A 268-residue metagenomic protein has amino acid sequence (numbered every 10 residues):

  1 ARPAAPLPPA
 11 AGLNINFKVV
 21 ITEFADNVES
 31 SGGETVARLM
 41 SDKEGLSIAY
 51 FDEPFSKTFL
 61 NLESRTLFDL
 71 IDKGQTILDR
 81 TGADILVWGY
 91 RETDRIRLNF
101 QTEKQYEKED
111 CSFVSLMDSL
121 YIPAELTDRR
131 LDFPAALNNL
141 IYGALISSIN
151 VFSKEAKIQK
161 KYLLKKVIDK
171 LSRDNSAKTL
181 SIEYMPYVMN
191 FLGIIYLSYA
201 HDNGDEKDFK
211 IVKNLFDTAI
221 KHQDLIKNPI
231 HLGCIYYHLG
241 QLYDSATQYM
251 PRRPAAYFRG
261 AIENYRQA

Functional and structural regions predicted by a protein language model:
A1-R2: Hydrophobic, helix-forming membrane-interacting segments
L7-T76, L86-R97: Short beta-strand->alpha-helix linker/helix-N-cap micro-motif that forms a surface specificity/interaction loop
P8-L13, M117-Y162, K170-F191, I226: TPR-adjacent "capping" and linker segments in tetratricopeptide-repeat scaffold/adaptor proteins
L67-Y142: Amphipathic beta-strand/beta-sheet edge segments enriched in Tyr/Trp
E125-R130, V167-P186, D202-N203, D217-I235 (+2 more regions): Flexible helix-coil transition and linker loops at the boundaries of alpha-helical arrays
L145-L163, L197-I211, Y243-G260: Short coil/turn connectors between adjacent alpha-helices in alpha-solenoid helical repeat scaffolds
M189-Y196, L215, P229-Y243, Y257 (+1 more regions): TPR/Sel1-like alpha-solenoid repeat signature
